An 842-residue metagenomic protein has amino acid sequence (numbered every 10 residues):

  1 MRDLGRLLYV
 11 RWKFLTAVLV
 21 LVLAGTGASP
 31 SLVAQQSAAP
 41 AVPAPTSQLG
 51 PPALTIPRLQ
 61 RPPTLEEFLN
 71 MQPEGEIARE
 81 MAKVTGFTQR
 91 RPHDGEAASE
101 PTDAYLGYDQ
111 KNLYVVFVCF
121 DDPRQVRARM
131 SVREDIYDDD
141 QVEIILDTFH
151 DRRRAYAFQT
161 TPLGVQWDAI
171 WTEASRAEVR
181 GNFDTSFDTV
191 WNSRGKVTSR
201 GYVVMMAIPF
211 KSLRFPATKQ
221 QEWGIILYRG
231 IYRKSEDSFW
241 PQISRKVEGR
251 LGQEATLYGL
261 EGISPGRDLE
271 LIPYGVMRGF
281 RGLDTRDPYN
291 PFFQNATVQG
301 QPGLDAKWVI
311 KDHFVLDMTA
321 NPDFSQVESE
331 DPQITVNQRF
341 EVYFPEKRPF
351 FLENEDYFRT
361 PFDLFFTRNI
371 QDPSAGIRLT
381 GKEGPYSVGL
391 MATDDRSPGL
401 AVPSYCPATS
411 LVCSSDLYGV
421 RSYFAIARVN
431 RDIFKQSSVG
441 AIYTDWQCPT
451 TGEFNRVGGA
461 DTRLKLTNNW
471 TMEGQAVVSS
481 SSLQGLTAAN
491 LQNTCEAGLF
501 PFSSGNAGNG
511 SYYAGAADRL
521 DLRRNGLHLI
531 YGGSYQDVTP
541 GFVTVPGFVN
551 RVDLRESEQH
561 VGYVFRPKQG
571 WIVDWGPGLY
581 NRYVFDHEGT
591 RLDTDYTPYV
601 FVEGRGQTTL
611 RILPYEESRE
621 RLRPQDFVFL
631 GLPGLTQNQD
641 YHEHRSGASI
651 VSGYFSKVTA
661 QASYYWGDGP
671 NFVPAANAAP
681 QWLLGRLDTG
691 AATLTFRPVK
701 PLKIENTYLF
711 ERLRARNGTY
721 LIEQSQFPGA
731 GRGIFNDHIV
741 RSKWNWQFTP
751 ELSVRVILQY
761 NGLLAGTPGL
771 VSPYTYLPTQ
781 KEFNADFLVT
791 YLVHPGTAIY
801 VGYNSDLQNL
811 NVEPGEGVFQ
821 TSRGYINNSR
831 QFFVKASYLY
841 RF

Functional and structural regions predicted by a protein language model:
M1-W12: N-terminal secretory signal peptides that target proteins for export/translocation
K13-A28: Bacterial N-terminal signal peptides
L32-D432, S438-A441: Structural preference for beta-rich elements and adjacent junctions enriched in aromatics
R214-Q221, E261-L269, W308-V309, H313 (+9 more regions): Short loop/turn motifs that connect adjacent beta-strands in outer-membrane beta-barrel proteins
S244-S264, L400-V457, R463-K465, L610-G667 (+2 more regions): Outer-membrane beta-barrel transmembrane domain signature of Gram-negative proteins, especially the mid-to-C-terminal
S264-F314, F424-S504, W575-G578, K657-Y664 (+4 more regions): Surface-exposed extracellular loop regions of Gram-negative outer-membrane beta-barrel proteins
F293-Q294, Q338, T367-I370, C413-V420 (+9 more regions): Alpha-helix capping and helix-loop boundary segments enriched in small/acidic/polar residues
V478-F842: Exposed, low-structure sequence patches enriched in small/polar residues
